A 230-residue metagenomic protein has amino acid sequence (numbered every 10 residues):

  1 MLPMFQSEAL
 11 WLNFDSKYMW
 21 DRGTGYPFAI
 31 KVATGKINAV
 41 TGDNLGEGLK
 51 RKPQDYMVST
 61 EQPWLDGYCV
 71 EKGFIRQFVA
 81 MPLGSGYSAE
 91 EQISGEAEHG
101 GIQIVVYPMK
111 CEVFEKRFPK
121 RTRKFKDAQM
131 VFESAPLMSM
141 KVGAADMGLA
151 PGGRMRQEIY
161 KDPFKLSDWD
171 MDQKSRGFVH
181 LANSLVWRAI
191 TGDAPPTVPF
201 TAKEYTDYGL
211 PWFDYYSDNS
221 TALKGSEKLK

Functional and structural regions predicted by a protein language model:
M1-K230: Intrinsically disordered, low-complexity segments enriched in small/polar residues
